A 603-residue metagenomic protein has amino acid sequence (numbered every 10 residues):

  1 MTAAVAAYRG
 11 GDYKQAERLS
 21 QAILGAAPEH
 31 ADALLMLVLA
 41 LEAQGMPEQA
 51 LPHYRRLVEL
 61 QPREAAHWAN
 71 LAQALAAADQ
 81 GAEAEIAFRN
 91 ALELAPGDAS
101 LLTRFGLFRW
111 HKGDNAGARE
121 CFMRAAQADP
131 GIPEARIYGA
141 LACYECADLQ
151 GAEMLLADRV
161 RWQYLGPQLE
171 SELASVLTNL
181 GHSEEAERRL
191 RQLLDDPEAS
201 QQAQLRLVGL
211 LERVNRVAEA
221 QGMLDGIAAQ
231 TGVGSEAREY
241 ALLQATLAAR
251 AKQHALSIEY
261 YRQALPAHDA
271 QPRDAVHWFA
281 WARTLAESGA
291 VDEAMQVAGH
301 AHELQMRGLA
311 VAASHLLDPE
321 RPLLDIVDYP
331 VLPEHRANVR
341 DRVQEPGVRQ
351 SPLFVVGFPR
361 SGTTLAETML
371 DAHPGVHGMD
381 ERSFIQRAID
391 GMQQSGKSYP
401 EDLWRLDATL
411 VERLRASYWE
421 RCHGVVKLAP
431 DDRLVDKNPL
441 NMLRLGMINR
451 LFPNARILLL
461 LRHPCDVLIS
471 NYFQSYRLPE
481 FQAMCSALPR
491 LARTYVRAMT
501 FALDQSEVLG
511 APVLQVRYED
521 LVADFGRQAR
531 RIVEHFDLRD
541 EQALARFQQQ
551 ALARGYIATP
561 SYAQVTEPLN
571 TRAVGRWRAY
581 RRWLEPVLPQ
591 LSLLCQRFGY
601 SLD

Functional and structural regions predicted by a protein language model:
R9-G10, A43, A77, H111-K112 (+5 more regions): Register position in tetratricopeptide repeats
P28, P62, P96, P130 (+5 more regions): Short coil turns that delineate tetratricopeptide repeat
Q221-G222, A241, K252-L265, D269 (+7 more regions): PAPS-dependent sulfotransferases, especially Golgi type II membrane carbohydrate sulfotransferases
E345-R450, L460: Phosphate-binding active sites in nucleotide-utilizing proteins
